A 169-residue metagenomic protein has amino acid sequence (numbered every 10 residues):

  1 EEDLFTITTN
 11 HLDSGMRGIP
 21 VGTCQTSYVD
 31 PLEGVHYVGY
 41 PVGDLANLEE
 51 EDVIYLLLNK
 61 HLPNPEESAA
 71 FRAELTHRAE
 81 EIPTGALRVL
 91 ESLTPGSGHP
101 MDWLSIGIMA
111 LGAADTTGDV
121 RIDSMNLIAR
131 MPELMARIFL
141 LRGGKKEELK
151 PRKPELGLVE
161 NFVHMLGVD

Functional and structural regions predicted by a protein language model:
E1-D169: Hydrophobic alpha-helical bundle cores within soluble ligand-binding/oligomerization subdomains
